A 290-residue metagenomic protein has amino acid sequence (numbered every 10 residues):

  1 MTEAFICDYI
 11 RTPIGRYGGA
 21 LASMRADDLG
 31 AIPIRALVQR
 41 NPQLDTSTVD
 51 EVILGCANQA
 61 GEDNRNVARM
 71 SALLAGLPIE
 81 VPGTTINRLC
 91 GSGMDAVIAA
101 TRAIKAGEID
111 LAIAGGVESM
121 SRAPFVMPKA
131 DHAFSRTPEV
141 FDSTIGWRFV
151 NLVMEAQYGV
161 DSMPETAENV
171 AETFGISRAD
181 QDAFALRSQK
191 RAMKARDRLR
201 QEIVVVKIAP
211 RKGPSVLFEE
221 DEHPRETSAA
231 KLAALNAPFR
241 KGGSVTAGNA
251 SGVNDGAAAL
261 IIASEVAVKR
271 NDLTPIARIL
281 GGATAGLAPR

Functional and structural regions predicted by a protein language model:
M1-S71, A75, P82, T166-R178 (+1 more regions): Conserved active-site "lid/cap" helical segment
I10-P13, G55-Q59, R88-S92, G116-S121 (+2 more regions): Acidic, glycine-rich active-site loops and adjacent beta-strand->loop/helix elements that engage anionic groups
R11-T12, S23-I32, Q43, D180-R270: N-terminal extracellular/periplasmic Venus flytrap/periplasmic-binding protein-like
M24, C56-A112, T144-W147, Q157-M163 (+1 more regions): Conserved catalytic cysteine-centered active-site region of acyl-thioester-dependent Claisen-condensing enzymes
I86-E118, A171-D197, A259-A267: Active-site-proximal alpha-helical scaffold in enzymes
L111-N169: Flexible glycine-/small-residue-enriched beta->alpha junction loops that bind anionic phosphate/pyrophosphate groups
E265-R290: Glycine- and Gly-Pro-enriched alpha-helical subdomains that act as flexible, kink-prone "lid/hinge" or packing modules
